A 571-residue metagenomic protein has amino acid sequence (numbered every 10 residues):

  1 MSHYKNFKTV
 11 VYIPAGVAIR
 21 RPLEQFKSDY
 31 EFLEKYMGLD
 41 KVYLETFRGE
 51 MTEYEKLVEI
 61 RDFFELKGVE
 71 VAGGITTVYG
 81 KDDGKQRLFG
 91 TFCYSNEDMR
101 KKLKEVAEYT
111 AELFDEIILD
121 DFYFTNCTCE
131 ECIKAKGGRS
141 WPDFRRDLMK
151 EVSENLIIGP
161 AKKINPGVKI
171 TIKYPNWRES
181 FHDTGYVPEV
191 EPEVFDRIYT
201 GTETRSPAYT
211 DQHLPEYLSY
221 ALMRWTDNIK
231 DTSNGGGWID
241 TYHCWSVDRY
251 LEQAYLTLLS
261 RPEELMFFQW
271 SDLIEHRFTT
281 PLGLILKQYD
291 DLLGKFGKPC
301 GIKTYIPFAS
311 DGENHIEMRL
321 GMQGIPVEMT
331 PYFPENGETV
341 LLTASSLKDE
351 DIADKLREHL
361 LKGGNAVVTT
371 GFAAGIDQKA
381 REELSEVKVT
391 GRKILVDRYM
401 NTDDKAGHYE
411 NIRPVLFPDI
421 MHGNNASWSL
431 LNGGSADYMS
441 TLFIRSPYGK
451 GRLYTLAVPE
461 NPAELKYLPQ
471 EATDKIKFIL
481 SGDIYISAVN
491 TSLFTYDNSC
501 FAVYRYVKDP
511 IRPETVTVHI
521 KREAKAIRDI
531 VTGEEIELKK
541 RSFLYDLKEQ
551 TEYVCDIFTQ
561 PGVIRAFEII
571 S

Functional and structural regions predicted by a protein language model:
S2-H3, D29-Y36, E55-G68, A111-E112 (+3 more regions): Acidic (Asp/Glu)-rich catalytic clusters
Y4-T9, M37-V42, K67-A72, L113-D115 (+7 more regions): Loop/turn elements at helix/coil->beta-strand transitions in domains of secreted/extracellular proteins
N6-K27, K56-D115, T125-E130, R139 (+1 more regions): Active-site-adjacent "subsite" loops/lids of carbohydrate-active enzymes
Y12, G84-L88, D115, D121 (+10 more regions): Hydrophobic targeting/anchoring helices
A18-Y36, N96-T110, S180-E191, S219 (+1 more regions): Short, acidic/polar
E24-E50, Y109-I118, R197-I198, A254-L265 (+2 more regions): Catalytic domains of carbohydrate-active enzymes, especially glycoside hydrolases
E45-E59, D211: Glycine-rich, proline-tolerant flexible connector loops at the mouths of alpha/beta enzymes
V327, P331, A344-S571: A conserved amphipathic helix/loop scaffold that creates a polar/acidic microenvironment used either to coordinate
